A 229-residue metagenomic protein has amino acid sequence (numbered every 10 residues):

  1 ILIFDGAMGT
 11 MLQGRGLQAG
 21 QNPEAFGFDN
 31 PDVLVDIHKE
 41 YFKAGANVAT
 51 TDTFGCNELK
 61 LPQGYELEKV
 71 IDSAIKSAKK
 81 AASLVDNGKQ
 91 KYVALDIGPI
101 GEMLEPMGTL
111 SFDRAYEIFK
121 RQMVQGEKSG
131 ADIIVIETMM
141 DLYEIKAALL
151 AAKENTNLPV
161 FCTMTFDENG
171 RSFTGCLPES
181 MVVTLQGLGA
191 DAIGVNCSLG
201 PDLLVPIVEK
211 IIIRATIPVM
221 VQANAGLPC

Functional and structural regions predicted by a protein language model:
I1-C229: Domain-level signal for soluble alpha/beta catalytic cores
